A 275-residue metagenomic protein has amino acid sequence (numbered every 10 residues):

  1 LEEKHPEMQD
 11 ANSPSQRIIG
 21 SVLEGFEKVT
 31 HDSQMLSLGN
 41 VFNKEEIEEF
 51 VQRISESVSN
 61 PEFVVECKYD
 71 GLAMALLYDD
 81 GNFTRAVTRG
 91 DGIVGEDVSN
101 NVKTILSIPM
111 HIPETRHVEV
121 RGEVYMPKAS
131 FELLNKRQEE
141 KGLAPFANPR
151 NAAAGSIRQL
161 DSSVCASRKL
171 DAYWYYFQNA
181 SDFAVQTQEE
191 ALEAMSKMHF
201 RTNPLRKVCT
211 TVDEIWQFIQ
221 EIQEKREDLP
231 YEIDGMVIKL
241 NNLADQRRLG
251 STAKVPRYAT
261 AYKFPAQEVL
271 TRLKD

Functional and structural regions predicted by a protein language model:
L1-D275: RNA/tRNA-interacting regions in translation and RNA-turnover enzymes
